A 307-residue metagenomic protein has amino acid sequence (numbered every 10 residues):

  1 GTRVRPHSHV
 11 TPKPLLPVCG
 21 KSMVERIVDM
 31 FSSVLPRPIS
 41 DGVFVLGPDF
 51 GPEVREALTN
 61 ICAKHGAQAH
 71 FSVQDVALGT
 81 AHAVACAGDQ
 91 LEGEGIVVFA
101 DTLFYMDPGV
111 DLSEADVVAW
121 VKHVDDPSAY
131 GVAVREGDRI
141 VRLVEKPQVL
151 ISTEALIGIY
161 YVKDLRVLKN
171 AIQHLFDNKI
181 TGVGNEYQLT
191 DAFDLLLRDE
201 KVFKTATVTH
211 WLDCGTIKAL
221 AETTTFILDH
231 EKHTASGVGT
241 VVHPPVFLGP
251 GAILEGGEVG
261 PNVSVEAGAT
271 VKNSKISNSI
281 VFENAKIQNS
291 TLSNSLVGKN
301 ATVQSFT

Functional and structural regions predicted by a protein language model:
G1-H9: N-terminal nucleotide-binding beta1-loop-alpha1 segment
R3, L16-P17, K21-V98, P108-G109: Conserved N-terminal catalytic core of the sugar/cofactor nucleotidyltransferase
V4, V54-L58, L168, I172 (+1 more regions): Hydrophobic packing residues within well-ordered alpha-helices of enzyme cores
P14, Q68-H70, R139, V202-K204: Conserved beta-strand segments of alpha/beta enzyme cores
V43-G47, V121, I280, L296: Short internal beta-strands
F44-V45, V97, V117-W120, T205: Structural beta-sheet core signal
L103-K179: Conserved core of the sugar-phosphate nucleotidyltransferase
L175-T307: Left-handed beta-helix
